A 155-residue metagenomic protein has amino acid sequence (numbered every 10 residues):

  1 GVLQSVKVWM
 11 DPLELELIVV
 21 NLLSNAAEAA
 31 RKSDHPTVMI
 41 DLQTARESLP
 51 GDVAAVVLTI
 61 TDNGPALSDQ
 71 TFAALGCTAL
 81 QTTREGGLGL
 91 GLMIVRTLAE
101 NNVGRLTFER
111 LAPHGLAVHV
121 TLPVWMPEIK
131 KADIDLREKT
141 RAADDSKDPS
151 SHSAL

Functional and structural regions predicted by a protein language model:
G1-V6: Conserved catalytic submotifs in the C-terminal HATPase_c
L15-E16: A residue-level detector for a conserved hydrophobic packing site within the catalytic ATP-binding domain
N25-A30: Short helix-loop "hinge" at the ATP-lid/N-box region of the Bergerat-fold HATPase_c
D62: Acidic ATP/Mg2+-coordinating residue in the GHKL
L67-A79, D135-L136: Short conserved segment of the HATPase_c
G91, V95: Short alpha-helical Gxxx[C/S/T] motif in the catalytic ATP-binding
A99-E100: Detector for a conserved hydrophobic position within an alpha-helical segment of the HATPase_c
